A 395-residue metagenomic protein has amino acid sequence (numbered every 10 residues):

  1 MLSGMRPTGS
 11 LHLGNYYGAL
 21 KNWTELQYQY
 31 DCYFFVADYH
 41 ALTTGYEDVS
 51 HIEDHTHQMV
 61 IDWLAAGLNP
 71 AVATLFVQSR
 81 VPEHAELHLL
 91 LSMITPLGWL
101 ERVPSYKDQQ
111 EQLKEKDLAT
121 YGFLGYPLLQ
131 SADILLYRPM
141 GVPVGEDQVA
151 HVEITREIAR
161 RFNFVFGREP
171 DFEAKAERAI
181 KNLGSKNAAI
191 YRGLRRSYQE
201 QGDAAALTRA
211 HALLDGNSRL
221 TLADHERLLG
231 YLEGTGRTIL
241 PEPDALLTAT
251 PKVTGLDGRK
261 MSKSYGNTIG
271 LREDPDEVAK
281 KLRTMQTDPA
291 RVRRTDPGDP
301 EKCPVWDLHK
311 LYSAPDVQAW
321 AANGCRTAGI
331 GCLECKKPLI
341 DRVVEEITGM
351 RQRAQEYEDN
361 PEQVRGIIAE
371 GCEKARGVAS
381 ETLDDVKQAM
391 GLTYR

Functional and structural regions predicted by a protein language model:
L2, P7-A132, E153, E157-A159 (+2 more regions): N-terminal Rossmann-like or analogous alpha/beta NTP/dinucleotide-binding catalytic cores that position adenine
L13, A150, R156-R395: Conserved nucleotide- and phosphate/pyrophosphate-binding catalytic cores in adenylate/nucleotidyl-handling enzymes
A73-L75, R138, P243-A245: A short coil-to-beta-strand element that immediately follows conserved catalytic motifs
L97-E101, L136-P143, S313-A321, R351: Short helix-capping/linker segments at secondary-structure and domain boundaries
Q109-K116, R138-V149, N267-I269: Flexible, glycine/proline-enriched loop segments at strand-loop-helix junctions that form or flank small-ligand binding
L129-Q130, L136-Y137, N163: Membrane-embedded alpha-helical core segments of multi-pass
D133, D147, G258: Active-site glycine-centered loops adjacent to acidic/histidine catalytic or metal-binding residues that shape
